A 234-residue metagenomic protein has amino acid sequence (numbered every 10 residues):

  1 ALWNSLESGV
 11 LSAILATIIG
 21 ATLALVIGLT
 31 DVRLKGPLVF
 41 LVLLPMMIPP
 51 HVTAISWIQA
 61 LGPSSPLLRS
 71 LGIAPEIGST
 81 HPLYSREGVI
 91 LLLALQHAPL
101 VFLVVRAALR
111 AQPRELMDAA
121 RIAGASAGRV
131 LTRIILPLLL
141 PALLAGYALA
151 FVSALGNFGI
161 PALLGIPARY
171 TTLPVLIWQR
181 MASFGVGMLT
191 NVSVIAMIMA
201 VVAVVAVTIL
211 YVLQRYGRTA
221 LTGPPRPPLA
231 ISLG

Functional and structural regions predicted by a protein language model:
A1-R110, L138-G159, L163-G165, V192-V212 (+1 more regions): Membrane-water interface segments at the C-terminal ends of transmembrane alpha-helices in multi-pass inner-membrane
R33, A125-S126: Short coil/turn motifs that cap or connect alpha-helices
V39, R69, I73, R114-I122 (+2 more regions): Short amphipathic alpha-helical coupling elements at transmembrane boundaries
G62-A74, I166-L176, G217-P225: Peri-membrane helix termini and adjoining interfacial loops of integral membrane proteins
A123-A125, P137: Glycine/proline-centered hinge or cleavage motifs at structural transition points of membrane proteins
G128, L210-G234: Transmembrane alpha-helical segments of polytopic membrane transport and secretion proteins
G159-V186: Glycine-rich helix-loop "coupling/hinge" segments at transmembrane-helix boundaries in multipass transporters
